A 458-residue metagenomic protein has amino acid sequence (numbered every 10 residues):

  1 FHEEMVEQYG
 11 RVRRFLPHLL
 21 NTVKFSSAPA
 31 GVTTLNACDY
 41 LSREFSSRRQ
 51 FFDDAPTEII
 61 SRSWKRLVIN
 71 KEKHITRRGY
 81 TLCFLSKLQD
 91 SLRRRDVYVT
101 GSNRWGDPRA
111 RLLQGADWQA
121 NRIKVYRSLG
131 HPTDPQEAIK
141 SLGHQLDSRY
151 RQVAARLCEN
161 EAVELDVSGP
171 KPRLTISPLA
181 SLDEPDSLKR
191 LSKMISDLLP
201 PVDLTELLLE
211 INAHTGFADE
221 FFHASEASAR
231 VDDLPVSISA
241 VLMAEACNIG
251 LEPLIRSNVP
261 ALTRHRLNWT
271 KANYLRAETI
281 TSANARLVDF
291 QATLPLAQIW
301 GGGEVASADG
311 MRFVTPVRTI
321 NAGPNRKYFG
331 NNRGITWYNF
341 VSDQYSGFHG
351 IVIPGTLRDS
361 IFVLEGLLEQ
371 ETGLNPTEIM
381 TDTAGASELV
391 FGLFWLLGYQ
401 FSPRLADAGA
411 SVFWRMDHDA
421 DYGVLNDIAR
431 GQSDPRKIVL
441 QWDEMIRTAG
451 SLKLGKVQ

Functional and structural regions predicted by a protein language model:
F1-G10, F222-D289: Short, positively charged, Gly/Tyr-enriched micro-motifs that form contact patches at catalytic or ligand/partner
F1-H144: Long amphipathic alpha-helical coiled-coil/heptad-repeat bundle
H2-V6, G10, V317-I320, P324-K327: Catalytic-core elements of nucleic-acid end-processing and repair enzymes
M5-Y9, S27-A30, T34, H131-P135 (+8 more regions): Intrinsic-disorder-associated interaction segments
S148-S257: Structured, charged N-terminal subsegments at the starts of enzyme catalytic cores and at intra-chain domain/subunit
I255-L294, N325-D443: Catalytic or ion-translocation cores adjacent to nucleophile or general acid/base/metal-coordination motifs in diverse
L287-P324: Structured nucleic-acid-interacting core domains from mobile-element enzymes and related host factors, especially RNase
I446-Q458: Charge-patterned, long linear interaction tracts outside catalytic cores
